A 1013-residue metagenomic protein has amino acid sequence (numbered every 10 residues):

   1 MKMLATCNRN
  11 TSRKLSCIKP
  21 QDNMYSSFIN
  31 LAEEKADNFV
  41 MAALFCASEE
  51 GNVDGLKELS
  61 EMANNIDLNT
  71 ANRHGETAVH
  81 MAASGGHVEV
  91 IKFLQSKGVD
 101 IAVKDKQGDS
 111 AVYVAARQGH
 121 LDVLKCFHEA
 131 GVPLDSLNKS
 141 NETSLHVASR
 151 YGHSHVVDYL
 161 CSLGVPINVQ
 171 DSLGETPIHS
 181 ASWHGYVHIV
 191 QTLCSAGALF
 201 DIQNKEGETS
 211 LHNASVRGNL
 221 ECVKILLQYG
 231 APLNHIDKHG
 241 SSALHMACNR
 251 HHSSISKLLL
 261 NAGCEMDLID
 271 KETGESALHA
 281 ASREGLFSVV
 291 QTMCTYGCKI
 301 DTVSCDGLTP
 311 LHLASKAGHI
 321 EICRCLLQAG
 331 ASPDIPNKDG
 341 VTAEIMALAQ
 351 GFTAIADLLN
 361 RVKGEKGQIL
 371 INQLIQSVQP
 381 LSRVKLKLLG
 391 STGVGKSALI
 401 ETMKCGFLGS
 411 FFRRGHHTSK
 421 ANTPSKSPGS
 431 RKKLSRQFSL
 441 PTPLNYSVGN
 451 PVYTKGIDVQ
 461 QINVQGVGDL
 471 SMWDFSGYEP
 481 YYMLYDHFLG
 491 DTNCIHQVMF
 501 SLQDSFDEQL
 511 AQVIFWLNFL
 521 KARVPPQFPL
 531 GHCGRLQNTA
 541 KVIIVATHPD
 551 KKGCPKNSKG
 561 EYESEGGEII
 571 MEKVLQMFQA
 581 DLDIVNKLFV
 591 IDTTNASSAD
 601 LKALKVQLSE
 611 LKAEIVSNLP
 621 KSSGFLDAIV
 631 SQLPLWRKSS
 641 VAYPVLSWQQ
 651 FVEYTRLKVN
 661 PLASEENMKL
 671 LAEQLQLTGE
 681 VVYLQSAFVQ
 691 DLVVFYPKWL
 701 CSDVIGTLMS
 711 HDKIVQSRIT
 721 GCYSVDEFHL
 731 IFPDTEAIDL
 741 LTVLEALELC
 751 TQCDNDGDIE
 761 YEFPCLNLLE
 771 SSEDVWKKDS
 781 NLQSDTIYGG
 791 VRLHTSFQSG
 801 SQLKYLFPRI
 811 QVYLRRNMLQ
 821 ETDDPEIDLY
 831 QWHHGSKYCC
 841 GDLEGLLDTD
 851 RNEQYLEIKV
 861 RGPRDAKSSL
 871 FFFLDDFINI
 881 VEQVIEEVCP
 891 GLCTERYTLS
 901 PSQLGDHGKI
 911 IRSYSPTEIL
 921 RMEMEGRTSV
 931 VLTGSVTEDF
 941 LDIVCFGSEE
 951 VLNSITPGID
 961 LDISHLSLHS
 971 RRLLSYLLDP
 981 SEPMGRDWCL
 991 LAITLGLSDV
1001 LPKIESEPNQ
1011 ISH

Functional and structural regions predicted by a protein language model:
K2-A43, Y229, A262, Y296 (+4 more regions): Ankyrin-repeat-protein effector appendages
F39, R73-H74, K106-Q107, K139-S140 (+6 more regions): Ankyrin repeat start-site detector
I66-L68, I101, L134, I167 (+5 more regions): Ankyrin-repeat inter-repeat connecting loop/turn
I375-R383, K387, T392-Q460, G468-D469 (+5 more regions): Extended, non-catalytic interaction/assembly segments in eukaryotic proteins
